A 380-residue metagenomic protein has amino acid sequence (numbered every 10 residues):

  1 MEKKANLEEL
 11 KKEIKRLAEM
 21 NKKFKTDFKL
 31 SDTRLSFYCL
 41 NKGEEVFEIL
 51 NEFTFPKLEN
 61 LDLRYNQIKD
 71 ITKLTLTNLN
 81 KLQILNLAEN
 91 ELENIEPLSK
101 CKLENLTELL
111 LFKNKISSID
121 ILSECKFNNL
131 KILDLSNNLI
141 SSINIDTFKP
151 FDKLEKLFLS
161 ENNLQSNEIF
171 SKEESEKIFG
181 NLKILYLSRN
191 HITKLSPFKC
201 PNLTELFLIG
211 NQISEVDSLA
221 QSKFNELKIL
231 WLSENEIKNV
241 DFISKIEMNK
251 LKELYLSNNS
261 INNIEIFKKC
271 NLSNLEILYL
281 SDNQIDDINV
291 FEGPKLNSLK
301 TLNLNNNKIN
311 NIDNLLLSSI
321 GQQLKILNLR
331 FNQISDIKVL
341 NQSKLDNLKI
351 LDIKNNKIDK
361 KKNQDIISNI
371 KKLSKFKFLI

Functional and structural regions predicted by a protein language model:
L7, K12, E19-K73: LRR N-terminal entry segment and analogous cap-like coil->beta motifs
T33-F37, E59-L63, L82-L87, L106-L111 (+11 more regions): Conserved hydrophobic beta-strand positions in leucine-rich repeat
I49-T54, K73-L79, E96-L103, D120-F127 (+10 more regions): A structural signal for leucine-rich repeat
N66, N90, L111-N114, N138 (+9 more regions): Consensus "Asn ladder" position of solenoid repeat domains
L76-I121, N128, I132-N138: A generic tandem-repeat structural signature
D134-S136, T147-S166, E173-E176, L182-F198 (+5 more regions): Core solenoid repeat modules with strong leucine/isoleucine-rich periodicity, prominently canonical LRR arrays but also
Q322-F331, K344-I380: Leucine-rich repeat domain C-terminal region
